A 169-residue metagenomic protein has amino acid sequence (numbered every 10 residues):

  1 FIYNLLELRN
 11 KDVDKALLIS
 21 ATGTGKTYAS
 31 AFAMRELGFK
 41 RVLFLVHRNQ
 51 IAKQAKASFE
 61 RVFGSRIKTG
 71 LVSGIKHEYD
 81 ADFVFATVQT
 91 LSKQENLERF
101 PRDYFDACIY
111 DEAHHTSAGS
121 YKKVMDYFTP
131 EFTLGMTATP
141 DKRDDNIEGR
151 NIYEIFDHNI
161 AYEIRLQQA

Functional and structural regions predicted by a protein language model:
F1-D14: N-terminal pre-P-loop "Q-motif" helix
K11-M34: Walker A/P-loop
A29-L37, A55, V124: Hydrophobic residues on the short alpha-helix immediately C-terminal to a glycine-rich phosphate/catalytic loop
F39-V42, N49-I75: Conserved helix-turn-beta segment of the N-terminal RecA-like "Helicase ATP-binding" lobe in SF1/SF2 helicases
A52-A55, Y79, K93-Q94, K142-I147: Switch/connector loops and helix/strand junctions flanking conserved nucleotide-binding motifs in nucleotide-processing
G74-A107, A118-K123: Conserved helix/coil segment N-terminal to the catalytic DExD/H
D111-E112: Walker B catalytic acidic pair
H115-A169: Post-DEXD/H (motif II) to motif III coupling segment of the RecA-like Helicase ATP-binding lobe
